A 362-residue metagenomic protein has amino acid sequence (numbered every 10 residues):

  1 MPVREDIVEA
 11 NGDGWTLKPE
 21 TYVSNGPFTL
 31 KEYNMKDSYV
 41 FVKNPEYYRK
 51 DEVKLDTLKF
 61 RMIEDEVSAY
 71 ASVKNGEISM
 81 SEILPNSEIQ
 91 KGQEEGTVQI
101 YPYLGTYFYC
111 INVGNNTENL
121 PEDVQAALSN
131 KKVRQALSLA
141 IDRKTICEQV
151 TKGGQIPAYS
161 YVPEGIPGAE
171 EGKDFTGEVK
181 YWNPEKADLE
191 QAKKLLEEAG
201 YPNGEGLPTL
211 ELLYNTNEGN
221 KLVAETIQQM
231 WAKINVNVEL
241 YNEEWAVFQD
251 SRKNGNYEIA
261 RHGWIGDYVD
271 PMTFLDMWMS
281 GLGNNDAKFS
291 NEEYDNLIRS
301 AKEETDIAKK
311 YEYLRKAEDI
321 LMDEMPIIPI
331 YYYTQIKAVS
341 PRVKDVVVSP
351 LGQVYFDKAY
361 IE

Functional and structural regions predicted by a protein language model:
M1-V53, T57, N75, K194: Gly/Pro-rich hinge or "lid" segments in bacterial periplasmic/extracellular proteins
G26-T29, Y39-V40, D56-R61, L207-T216 (+2 more regions): Short, well-ordered beta-strand elements
F28, I156-E198, G219-K221: Structural transition elements
N34, S38, S138-G172, E218-Q228 (+1 more regions): Detector for C-terminal structural segments
V42-Y48, L104-V133, Q149, T334: A bilobed periplasmic-binding-protein/Venus flytrap-type ligand-binding module shared by bacterial periplasmic
P45-K91, N237: Ligand-site clamp/hinge motif
V67-E77, K91-E95, E225-I234, A246-Y257: Short helices/loops that flank or line small-molecule/ion binding pockets
I100-E118, L282-D295: Periplasmic-binding protein-like
